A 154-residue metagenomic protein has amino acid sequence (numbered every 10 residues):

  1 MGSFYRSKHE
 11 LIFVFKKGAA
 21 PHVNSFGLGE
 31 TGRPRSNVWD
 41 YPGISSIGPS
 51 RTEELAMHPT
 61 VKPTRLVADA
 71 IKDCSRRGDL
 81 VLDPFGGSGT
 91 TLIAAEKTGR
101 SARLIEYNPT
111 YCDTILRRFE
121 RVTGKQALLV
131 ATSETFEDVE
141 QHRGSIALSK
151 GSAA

Functional and structural regions predicted by a protein language model:
M1-C112, A154: Core catalytic lobe of class I
L116-A154: S-adenosyl-L-methionine
